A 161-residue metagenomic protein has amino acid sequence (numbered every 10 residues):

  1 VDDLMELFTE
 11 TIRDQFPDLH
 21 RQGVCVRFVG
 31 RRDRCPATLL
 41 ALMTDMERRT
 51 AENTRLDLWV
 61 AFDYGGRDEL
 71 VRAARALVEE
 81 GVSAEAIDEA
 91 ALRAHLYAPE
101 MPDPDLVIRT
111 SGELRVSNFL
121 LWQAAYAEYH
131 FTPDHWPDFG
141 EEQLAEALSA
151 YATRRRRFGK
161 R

Functional and structural regions predicted by a protein language model:
V1-R161: Flexible, compositionally biased loop and terminal segments
